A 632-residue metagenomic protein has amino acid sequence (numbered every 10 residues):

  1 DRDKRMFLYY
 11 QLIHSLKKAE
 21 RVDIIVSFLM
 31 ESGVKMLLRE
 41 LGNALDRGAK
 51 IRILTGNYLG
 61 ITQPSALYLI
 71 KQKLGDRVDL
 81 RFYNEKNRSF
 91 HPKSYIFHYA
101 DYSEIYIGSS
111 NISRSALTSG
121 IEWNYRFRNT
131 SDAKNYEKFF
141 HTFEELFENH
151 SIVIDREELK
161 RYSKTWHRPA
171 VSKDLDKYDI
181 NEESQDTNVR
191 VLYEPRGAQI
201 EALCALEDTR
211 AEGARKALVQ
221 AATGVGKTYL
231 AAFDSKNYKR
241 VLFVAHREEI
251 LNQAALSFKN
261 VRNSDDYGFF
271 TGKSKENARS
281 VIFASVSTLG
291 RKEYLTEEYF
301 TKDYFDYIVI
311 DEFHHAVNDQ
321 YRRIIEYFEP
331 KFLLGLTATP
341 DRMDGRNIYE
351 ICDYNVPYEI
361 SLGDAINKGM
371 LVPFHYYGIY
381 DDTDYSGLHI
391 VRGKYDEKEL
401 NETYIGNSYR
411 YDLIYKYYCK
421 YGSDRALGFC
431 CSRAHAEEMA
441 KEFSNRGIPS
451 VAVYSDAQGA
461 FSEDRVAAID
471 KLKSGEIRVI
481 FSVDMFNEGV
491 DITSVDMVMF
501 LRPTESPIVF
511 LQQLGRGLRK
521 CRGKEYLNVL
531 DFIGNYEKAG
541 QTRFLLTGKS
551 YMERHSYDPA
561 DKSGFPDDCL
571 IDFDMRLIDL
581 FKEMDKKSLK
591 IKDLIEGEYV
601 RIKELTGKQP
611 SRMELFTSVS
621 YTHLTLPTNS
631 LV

Functional and structural regions predicted by a protein language model:
D1-R196, I200: PLD/PLD-like phosphodiesterase catalytic module centered on the HKD motif
P169-E194, T542, L546-L624, S630-V632: Long, largely alpha-helical accessory region at the distal end of helicase-like NTP-driven motors
E212-F233: Walker A/P-loop
E248, Y404, Y411-K441: Conserved strand-helix element at the start of the C-terminal RecA-like helicase core
N318-L371: Post-DEXD/H (motif II) to motif III coupling segment of the RecA-like Helicase ATP-binding lobe
S361-S423: Conserved interdomain linker/interface between the two RecA-like ATPase lobes of SF2 helicase motors
D456-S482: Conserved helicase ATPase core of P-loop NTP-dependent helicases/translocases
L518-R543: Conserved segment of the helicase C-terminal RecA-like domain
